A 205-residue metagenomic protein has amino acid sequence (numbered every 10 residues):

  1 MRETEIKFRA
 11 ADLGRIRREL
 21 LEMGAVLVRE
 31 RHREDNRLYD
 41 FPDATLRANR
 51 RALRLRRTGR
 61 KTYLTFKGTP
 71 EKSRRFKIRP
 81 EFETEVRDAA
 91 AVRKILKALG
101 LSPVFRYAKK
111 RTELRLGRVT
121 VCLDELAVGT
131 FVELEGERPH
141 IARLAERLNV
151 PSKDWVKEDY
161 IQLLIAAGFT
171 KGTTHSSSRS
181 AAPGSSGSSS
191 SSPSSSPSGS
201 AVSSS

Functional and structural regions predicted by a protein language model:
M1-V119, D154-A181: N-terminal strand-loop-strand beta-hairpin
V28, I141-A142: Short loop/beta submotifs within extracellular cysteine-rich repeat domains
L123-A127: A contiguous pocket-lining binding segment that forms or flanks enzyme active sites
T130: Catalytic DNA-binding helix-loop module of base-excision-repair DNA glycosylases/AP lyases
R143-L148: Internal alpha/beta scaffold segment
H175-S204: Intrinsically disordered, low-complexity terminal tails and inter-domain linkers enriched for S/T/G/P/D/E
